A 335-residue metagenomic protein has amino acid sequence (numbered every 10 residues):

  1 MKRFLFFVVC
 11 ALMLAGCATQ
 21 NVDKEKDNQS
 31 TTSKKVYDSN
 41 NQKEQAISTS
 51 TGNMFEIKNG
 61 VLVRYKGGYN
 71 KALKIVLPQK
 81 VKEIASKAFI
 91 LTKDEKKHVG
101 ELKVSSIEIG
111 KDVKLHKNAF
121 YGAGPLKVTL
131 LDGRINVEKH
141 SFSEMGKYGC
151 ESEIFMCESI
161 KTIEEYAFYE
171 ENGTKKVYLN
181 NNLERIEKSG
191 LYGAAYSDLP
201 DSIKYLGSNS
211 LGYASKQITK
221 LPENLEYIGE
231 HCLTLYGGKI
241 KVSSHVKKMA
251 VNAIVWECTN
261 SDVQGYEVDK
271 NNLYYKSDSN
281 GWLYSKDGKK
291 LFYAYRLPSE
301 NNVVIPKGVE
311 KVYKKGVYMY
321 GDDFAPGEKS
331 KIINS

Functional and structural regions predicted by a protein language model:
M1-F4: Positively charged n-region of N-terminal signal peptides that target proteins for export
L14-G16: C-terminal motif of bacterial Sec signal peptides marking the signal peptidase cleavage site
A18-Q20: Bacterial signal peptide processing site
V22-S50: N-terminal, intrinsically disordered, polar/charged segments of Gram-positive cell-envelope systems that serve as
S50-K58, G68-E83, D94-K114, G124-N136 (+9 more regions): Structural signature of tandem-repeat unit edges
A88, A119-F120, S141-M145, A167 (+6 more regions): Periodic small-residue-enriched repeat registers in elongated scaffold domains
